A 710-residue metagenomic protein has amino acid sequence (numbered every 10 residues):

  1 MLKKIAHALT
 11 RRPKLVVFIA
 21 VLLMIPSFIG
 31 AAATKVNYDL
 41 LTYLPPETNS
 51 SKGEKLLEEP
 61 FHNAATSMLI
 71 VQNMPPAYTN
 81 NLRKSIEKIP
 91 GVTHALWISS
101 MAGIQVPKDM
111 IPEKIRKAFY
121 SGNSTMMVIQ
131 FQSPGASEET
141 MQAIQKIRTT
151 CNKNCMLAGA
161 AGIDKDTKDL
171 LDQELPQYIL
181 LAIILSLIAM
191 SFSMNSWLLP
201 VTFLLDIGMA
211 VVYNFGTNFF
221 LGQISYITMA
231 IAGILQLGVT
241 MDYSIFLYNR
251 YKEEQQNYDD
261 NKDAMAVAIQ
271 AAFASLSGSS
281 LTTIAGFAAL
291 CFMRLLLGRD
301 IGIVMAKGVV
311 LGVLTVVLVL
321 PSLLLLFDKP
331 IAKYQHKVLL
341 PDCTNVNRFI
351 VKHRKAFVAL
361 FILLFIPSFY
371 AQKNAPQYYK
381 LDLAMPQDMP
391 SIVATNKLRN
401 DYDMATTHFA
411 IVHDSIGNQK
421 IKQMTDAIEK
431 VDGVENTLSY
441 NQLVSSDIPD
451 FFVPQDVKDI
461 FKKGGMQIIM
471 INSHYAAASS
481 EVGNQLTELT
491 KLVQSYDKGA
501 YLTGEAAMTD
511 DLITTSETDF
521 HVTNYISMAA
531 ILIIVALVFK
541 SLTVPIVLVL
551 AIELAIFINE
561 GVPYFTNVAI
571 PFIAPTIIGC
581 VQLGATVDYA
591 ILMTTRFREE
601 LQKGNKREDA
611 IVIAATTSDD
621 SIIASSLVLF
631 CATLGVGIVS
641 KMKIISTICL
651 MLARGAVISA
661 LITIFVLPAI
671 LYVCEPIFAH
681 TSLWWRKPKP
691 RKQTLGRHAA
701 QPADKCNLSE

Functional and structural regions predicted by a protein language model:
M1-V36, Q132-Y379, Q494-E710: Membrane-embedded transmembrane helical bundles of large multi-pass transporters/channels
K35-Y43: Membrane-interface helix-loop junction between the first two transmembrane segments
P45-S67, V71-D164, P376-Y378, D382-V544 (+2 more regions): Structured non-transmembrane domains adjacent to transmembrane bundles in polytopic membrane proteins
